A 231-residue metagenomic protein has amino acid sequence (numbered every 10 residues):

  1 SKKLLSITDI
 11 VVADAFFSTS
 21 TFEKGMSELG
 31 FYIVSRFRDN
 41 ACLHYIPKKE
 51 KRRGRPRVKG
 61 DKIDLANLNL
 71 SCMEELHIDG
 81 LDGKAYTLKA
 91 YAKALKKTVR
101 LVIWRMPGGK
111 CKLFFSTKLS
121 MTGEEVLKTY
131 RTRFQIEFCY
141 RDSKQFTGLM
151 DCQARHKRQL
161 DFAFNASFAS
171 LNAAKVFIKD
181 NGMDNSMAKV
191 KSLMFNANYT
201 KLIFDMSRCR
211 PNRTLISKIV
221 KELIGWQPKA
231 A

Functional and structural regions predicted by a protein language model:
S1-I10, V102: Short, basic/hydrophobic alpha-helical segments
I10-S18, I33, F114, F134-S143 (+1 more regions): Short, conserved catalytic/metal-binding motifs centered on acidic residues
V12-F16, S35-F37, Y91, W104 (+1 more regions): Short His-Asn-centered micro-motif
S18-E23, G123: Short, well-ordered alpha-helical microsegments
F22-Y32: Short, surface-exposed basic-aromatic patches at helix termini and helix-loop junctions that form
F31-C42: Acidic, His- and aromatic-enriched active-site or binding-groove loops in soluble protein domains that engage sugars
I46-V102, Q145-Q153, R158, N165-A231: A short, flexible helix-boundary coil/loop motif
G123-A154: Short amphipathic alpha-helical "interface-anchor" segments enriched in bulky aromatics
